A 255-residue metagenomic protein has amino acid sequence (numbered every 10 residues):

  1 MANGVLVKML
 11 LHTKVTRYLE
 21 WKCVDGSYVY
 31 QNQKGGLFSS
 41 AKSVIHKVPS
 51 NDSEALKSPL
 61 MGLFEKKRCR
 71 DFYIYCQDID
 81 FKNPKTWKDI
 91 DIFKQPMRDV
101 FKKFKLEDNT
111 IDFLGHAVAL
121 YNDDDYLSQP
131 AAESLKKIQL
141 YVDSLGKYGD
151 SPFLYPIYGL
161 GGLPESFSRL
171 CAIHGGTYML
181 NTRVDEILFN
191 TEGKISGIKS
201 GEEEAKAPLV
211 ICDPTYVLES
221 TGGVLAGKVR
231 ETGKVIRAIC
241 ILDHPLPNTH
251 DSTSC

Functional and structural regions predicted by a protein language model:
A2-N3, G233: Active-site-proximal structural scaffolding
N3-S144, F153-Y158: Rossmann-like flavin
T16, R70, T177, G201-E202: Short, surface-exposed linear patches
S151-P156, P164-G176, T182-C255: Mid-domain catalytic core of redox enzymes that form a hydrophobic substrate pocket/lid adjacent to a catalytic redox
G161: C-terminal active-site/capping subdomain that shapes the small-molecule cofactor and substrate pocket of enzyme
